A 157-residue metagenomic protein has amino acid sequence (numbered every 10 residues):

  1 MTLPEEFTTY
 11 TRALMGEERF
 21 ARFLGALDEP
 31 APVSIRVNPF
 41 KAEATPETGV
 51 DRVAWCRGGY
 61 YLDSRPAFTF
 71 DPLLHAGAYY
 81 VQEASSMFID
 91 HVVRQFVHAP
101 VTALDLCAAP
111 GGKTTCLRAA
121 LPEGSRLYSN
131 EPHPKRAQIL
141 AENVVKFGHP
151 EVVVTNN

Functional and structural regions predicted by a protein language model:
M1-N157: S-adenosylmethionine
